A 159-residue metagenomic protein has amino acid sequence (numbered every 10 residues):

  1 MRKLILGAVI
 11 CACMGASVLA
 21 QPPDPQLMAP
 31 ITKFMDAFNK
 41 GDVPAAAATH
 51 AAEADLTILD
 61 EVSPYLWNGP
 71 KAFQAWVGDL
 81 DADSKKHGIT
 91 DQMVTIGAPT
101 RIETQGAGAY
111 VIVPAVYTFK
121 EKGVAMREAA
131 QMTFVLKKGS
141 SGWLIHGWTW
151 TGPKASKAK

Functional and structural regions predicted by a protein language model:
M1-L4: Positively charged n-region of N-terminal signal peptides that target proteins for export
G7-A16: Bacterial N-terminal signal peptides
A16-T49, K157-K159: Short, low-complexity N-terminal intrinsically disordered segments enriched in polar/charged residues
P25, A47-T104: A solvent-exposed, acidic/Ser-Thr-rich amphipathic alpha-helical stretch
F34, A46-A47, G69, F73 (+2 more regions): Hydrophobic pocket/interface hotspot
K86, T118-R127: Short, cysteine-centered beta-strand-loop-beta hairpins and adjacent loop/turn segments enriched in charged/polar
I96-I102, A115-Y117, Q131-K137: Hydrophobic/aromatic beta-strand elements that line small-molecule binding cavities or substrate pockets in beta-rich
Y110, R127-A158: Short beta-strand edge/turn micro-motifs at domain boundaries
